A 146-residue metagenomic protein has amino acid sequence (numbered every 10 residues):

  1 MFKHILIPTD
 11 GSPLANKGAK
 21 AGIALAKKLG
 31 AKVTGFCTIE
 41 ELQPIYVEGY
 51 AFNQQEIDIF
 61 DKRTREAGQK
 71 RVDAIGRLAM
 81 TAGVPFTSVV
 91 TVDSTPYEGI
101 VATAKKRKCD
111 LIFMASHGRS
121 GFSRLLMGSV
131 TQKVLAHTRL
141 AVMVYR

Functional and structural regions predicted by a protein language model:
K3-Q55, L78-T87: Small/aliphatic-rich secondary-structure junction motif
G18, I45-E48, E98-V101, R124-L125: Short, well-ordered secondary-structure micro-motifs
Y50-Q54, K105-R107, V130-T131: Short, hinge-like loop/turn segments at secondary-structure boundaries
Q54-K70: A short acidic, glycine-rich active-site loop that binds or catalyzes chemistry on phosphate/adenosine moieties
A74-I112: Structural beta-alpha unit
L111-A136: Glycine-rich, Arg-bearing micro-motifs that act as flexible, cationic patches
V142-R146: Short hydrophobic/aromatic patches at helix-to-coil boundaries
